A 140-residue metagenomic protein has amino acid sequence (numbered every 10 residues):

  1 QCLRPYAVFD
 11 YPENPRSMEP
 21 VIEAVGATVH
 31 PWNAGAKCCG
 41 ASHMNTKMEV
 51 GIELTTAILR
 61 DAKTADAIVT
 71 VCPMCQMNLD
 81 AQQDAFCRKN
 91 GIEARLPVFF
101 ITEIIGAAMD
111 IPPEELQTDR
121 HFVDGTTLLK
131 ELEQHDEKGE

Functional and structural regions predicted by a protein language model:
Q1-E140: Iron-sulfur cluster-binding electron-transfer modules in prokaryotic oxidoreductases
